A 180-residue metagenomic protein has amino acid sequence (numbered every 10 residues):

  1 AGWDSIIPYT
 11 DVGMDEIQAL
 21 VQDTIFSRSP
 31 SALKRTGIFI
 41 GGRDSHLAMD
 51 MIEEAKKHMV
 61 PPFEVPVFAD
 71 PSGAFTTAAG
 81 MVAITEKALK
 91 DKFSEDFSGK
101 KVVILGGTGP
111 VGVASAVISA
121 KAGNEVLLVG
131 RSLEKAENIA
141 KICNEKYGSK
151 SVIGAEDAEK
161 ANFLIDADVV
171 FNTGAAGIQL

Functional and structural regions predicted by a protein language model:
A1-F63: N-terminal ligand-binding/catalytic initiation module
D11-A19, R43-D50, T76, G80 (+4 more regions): Conserved active-site and cofactor/substrate-binding residues in soluble primary-metabolism enzymes
T24-R28, A55-M59, T85, L89 (+1 more regions): Hydrophobic, Leu/Ile/Phe/Ala-enriched alpha-helical segments that form helix-helix packing faces
G37-G41, P66-D70, V103-L105, E125-G130: Short glycine-rich or small-residue beta-strand-to-loop segments that form or flank ligand, phosphate, metal/Fe-S
H46-L47, I178-L180: Short glycine-rich, flexible loops that bind phosphorylated cofactors or substrates
A69-K87: A glycine-rich, Thr/Ser-enriched phosphate-binding loop motif common to dinucleotide/cofactor-binding enzymes
K87-V169: Glycine-rich phosphate/diphosphate-binding loop of Rossmann-like nucleotide-binding domains
G174-A176: Short glycine-/small-residue-rich Rossmann-like dinucleotide-binding loops
